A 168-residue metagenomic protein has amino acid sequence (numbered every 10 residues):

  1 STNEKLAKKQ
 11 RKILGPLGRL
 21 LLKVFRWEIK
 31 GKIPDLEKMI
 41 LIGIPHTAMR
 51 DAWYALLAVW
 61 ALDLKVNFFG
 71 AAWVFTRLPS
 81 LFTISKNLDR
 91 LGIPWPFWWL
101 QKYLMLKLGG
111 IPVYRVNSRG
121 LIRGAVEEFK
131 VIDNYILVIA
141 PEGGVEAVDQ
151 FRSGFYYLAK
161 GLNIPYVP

Functional and structural regions predicted by a protein language model:
S1-E28: N-terminal membrane-anchoring alpha-helices
A7, K23-P168: Soluble catalytic domains of membrane acyltransferases
